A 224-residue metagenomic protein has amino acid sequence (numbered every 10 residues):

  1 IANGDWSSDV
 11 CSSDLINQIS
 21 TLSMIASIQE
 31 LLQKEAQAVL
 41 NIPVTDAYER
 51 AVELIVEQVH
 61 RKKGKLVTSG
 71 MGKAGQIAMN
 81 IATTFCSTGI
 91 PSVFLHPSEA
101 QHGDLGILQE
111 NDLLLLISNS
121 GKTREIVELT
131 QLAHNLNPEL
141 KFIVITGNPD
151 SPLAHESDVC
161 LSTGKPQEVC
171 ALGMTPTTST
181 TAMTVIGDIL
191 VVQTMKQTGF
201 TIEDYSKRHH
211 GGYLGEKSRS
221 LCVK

Functional and structural regions predicted by a protein language model:
I1-D14: Single conserved hydrophobic/aromatic residue that forms the stacking wall/gate of nucleotide- or nucleobase-binding
I16-Q33, M71-M79: Short, compositionally biased "basic patch" segments
T21-R61: An N-terminal, well-structured beta->alpha segment
V56-E57, K65-T198: Glycine-rich phosphate-binding loops that contact phosphosugars or nucleotide phosphates
H155, V169, M195-K224: Internal, active-site/partner-interface "lid" segment
